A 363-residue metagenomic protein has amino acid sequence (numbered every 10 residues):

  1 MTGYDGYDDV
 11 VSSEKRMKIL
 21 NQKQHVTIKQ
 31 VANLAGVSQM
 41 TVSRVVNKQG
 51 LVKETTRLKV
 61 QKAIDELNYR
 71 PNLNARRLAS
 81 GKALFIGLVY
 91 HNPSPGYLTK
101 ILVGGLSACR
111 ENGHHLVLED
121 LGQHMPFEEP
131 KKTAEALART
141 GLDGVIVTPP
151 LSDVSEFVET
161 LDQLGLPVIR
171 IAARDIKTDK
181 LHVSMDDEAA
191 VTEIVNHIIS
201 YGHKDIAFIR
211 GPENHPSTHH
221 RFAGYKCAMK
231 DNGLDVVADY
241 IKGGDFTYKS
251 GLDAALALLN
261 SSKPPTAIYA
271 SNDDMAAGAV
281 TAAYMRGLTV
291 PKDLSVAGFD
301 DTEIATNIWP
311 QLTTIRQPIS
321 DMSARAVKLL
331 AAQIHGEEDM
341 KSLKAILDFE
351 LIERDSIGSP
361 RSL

Functional and structural regions predicted by a protein language model:
M1-K23, T27, G81-N196, S200: Alpha-helical recognition/docking segments in bacterial nutrient-uptake and carbohydrate-utilization systems
M1-L84, R361: N-terminal helix-turn-helix DNA-binding module of bacterial transcription factors
T2, V11, A255-A257, S261-L363: Flexible loop/turn connectors
L34, Q39-R44, L78-S94, G104 (+2 more regions): Short beta-strand segments enriched in small/hydrophobic residues
L73, H91-K100, L118-E128, L151 (+6 more regions): Hinge/beta->alpha junction and helix N-cap segments in small-molecule ligand-binding domains
A83, L142, H203, K263-P265 (+1 more regions): Short, high-confidence coil segments that cap the C-terminus of an alpha-helix and link into the following beta-strand
E111-N112, L164, M229-V236, N260-P264 (+1 more regions): Short helix-capping segments at alpha-helix termini
